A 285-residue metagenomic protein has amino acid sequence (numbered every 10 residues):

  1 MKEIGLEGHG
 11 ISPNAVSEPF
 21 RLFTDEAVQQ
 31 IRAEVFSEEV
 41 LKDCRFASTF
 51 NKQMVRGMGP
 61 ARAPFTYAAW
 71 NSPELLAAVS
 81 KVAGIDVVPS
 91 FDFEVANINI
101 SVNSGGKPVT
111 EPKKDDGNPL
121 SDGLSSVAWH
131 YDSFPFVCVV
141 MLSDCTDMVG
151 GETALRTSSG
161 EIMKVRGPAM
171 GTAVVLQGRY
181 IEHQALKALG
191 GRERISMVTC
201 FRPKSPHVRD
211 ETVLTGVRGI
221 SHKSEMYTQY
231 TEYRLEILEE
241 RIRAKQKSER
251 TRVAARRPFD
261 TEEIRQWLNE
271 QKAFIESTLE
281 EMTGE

Functional and structural regions predicted by a protein language model:
K2-P13: N-terminal accessory alpha/beta regions
N14-N97: Signature of the catalytic double-stranded beta-helix
F93, G123-P135, E161-I162, P168-A169: A short beta-loop-beta micro-motif enriched in histidine and acidic residues
I98-H130: Conserved short histidine dyad/triad with adjacent acidic residue
A128-M148, C200-P203: Short, conserved beta-strand element in jelly-roll/cupin
M148-V253: Catalytic core of Fe(II)/2-oxoglutarate
F259-E285: C-terminal non-catalytic accessory extensions
